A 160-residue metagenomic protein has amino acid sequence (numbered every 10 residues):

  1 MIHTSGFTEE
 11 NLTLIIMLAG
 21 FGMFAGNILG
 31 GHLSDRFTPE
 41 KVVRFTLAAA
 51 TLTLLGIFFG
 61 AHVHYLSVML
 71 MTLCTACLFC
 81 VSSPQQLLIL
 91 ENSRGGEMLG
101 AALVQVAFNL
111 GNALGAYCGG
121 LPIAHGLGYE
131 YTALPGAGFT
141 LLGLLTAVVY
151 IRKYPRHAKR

Functional and structural regions predicted by a protein language model:
M1-E10: Short amphipathic helix-loop junctions that connect adjacent transmembrane helices in Major Facilitator Superfamily/SLC
T8, L121-T140: A membrane-interface helix-boundary motif in multi-pass transporters
E9-M17, A102, A133: Small-residue hotspots at the loop-to-helix junctions and early N-terminal turns of transmembrane alpha-helices
G20-F21, N109-G111: Short hydrophobic/small-residue motifs within alpha-helical transmembrane segments of multi-pass transporter-like
G26-P39, I123-A124: Helix-to-loop junctions at the C-terminal end of transmembrane segments in multipass secondary transporters
E40-Q85: C-terminal transmembrane helical hairpin of 12-TM major facilitator-type secondary transporters
L88-M98: Paired intracellular helix-loop junctions of major facilitator superfamily
A137-R160: Multi-pass alpha-helical transporter architecture, strongest for 12-TM Major Facilitator/SLC carriers used
